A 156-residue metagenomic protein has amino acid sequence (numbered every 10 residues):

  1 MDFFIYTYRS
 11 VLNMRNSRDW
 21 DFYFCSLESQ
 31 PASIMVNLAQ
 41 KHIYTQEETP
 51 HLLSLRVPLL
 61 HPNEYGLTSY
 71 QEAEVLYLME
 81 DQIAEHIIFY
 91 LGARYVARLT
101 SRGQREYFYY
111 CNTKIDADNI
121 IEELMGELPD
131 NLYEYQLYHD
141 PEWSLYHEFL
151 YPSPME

Functional and structural regions predicted by a protein language model:
M1-Q82, F89-V96, N112-I115, Y146-E148 (+1 more regions): Charge-rich, low-complexity segments
P62, D81-E85, E123-E127, Y135-H139: Short, surface-exposed, polar/charged, turn-prone segments marking secondary-structure boundaries
R98-G103: A short beta-turn/loop motif at secondary-structure boundaries
R105-Y110: Short cationic amphipathic helices and targeting signals
I115-D130: Helical (often loop-to-helix) elements that flank the catalytic cores of nucleotide-handling enzymes
G126-E156: Conserved short beta-strand edge segments in small beta-sheet-based binding/regulatory domains
